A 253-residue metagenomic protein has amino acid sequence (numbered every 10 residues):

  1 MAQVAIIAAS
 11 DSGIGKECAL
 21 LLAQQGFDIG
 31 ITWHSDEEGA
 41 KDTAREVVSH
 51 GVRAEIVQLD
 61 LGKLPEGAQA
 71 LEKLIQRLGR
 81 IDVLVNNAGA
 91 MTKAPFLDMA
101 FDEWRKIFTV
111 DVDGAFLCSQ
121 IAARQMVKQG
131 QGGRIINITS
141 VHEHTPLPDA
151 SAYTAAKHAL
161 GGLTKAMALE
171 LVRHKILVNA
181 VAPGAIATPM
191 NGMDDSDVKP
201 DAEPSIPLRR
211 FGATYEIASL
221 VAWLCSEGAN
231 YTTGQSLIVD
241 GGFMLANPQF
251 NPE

Functional and structural regions predicted by a protein language model:
D11-G13: Conserved glycine-rich cofactor-binding loop
P95-F96, E103-F108, A202: Substrate-binding pocket helix/loop in short-chain dehydrogenase/reductase
S119, A156, T164: Active-site helix of classical SDR
R124, L169-E170, N230: Alpha-helical segment proximal to the catalytic Tyr-Lys
S140: Residue(s) in the substrate-gating loop at a strand-loop-helix junction that position the organic substrate next
T145, T233-E253: Short C-terminal tail/terminal secondary-structure segment of NAD(P)H-dependent dehydrogenase/reductase domains
V172, L177, T232-G234: Short, small/polar-rich loop/turn modules that mediate ligand/substrate recognition or access, typified
